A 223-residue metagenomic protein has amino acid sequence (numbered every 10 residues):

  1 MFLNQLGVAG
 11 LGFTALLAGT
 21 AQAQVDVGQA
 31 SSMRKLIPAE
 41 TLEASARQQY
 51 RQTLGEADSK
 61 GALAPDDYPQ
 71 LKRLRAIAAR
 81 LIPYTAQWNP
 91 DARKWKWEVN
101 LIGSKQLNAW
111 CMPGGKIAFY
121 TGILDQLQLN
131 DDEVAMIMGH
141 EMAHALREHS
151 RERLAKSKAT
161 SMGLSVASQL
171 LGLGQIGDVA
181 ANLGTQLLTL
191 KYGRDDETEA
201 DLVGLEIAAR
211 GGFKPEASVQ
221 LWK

Functional and structural regions predicted by a protein language model:
M1-K223: A Zn2+-metalloprotease active-site environment signal
